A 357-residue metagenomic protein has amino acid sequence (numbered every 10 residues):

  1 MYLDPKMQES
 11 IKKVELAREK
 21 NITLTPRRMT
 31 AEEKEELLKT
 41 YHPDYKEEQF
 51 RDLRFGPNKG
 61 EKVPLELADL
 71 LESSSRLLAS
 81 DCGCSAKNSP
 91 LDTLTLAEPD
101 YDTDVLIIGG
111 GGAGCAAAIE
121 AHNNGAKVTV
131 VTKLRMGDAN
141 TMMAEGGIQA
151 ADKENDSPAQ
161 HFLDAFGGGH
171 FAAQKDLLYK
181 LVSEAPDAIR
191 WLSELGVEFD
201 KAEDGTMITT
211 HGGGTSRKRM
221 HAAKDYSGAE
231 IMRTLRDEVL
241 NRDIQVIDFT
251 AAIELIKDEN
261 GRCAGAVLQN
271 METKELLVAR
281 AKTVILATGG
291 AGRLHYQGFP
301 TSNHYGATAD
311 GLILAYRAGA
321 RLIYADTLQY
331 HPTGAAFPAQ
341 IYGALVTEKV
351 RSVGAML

Functional and structural regions predicted by a protein language model:
M1-L163, K201-E203, K224-L357: Residues forming the flavin
E9, E15-L16, A188-S193, G214-T215: N-terminal entrance/gating region of PLP-dependent enzymes' catalytic architecture
G168-T209: Rossmann-like flavin
F171-K175, T206-M232, G292-Y296: Helix-loop-beta segment of a Rossmann-like dinucleotide-binding subdomain
